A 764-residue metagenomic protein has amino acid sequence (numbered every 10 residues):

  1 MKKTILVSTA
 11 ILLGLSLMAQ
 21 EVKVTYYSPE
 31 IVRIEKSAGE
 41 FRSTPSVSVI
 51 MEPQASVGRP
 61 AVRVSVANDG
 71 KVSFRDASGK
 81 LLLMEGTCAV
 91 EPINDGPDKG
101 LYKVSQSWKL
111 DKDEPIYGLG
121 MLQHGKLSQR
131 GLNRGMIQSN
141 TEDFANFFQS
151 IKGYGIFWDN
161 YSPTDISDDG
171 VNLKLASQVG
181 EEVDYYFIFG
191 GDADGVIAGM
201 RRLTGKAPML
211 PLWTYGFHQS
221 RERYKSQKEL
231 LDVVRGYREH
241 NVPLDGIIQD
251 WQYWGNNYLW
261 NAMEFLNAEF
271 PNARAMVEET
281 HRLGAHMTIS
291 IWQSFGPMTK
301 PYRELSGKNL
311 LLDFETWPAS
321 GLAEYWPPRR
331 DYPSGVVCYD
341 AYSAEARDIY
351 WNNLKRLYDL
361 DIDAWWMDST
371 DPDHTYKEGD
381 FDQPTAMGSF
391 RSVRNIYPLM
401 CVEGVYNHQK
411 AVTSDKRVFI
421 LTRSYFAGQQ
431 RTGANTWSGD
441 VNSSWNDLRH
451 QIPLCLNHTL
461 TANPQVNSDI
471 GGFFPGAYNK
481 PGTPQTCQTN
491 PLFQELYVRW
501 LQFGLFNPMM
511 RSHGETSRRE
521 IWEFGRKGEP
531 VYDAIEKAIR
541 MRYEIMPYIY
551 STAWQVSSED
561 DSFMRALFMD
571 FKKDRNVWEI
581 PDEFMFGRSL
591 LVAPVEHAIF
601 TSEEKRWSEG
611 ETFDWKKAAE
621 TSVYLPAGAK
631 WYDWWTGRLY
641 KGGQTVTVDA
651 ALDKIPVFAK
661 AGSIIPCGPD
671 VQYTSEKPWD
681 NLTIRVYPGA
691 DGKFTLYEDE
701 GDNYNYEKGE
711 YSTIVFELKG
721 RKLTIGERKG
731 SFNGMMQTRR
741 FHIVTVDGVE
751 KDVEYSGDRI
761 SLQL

Functional and structural regions predicted by a protein language model:
M1-E21: Bacterial Sec-dependent N-terminal signal peptides
V24, I34, A61, V72-F74 (+2 more regions): Short, well-ordered beta-strand segments enriched in hydrophobic/aromatic residues
T25-P60, C88-D95: A low-complexity, Ser/Thr/Gly/Pro-enriched, surface-exposed linker/loop concept that marks segments flanking
S43-E52, A77-S78, M84-V90, F732-V749: Extended Gly/Ser/Thr-rich low-complexity repeat segments, especially those forming or decorating extracellular
A55-P211, R221-R223, Q227, V234-E239 (+5 more regions): Catalytic and substrate-binding clefts that recognize carbohydrates or anionic sugar/phosphate headgroups
E85, G96, L101-V104, D245-I535 (+1 more regions): Aromatic- and carboxylate-enriched substrate-binding clefts and catalytic-loop regions of carbohydrate-active enzymes
D232-Q252: Catalytic domains of carbohydrate-active enzymes, especially glycoside hydrolases
Y406-V418, Y425-W437, H458-S468, F473-K722 (+3 more regions): Catalytic core of carbohydrate-active enzymes
